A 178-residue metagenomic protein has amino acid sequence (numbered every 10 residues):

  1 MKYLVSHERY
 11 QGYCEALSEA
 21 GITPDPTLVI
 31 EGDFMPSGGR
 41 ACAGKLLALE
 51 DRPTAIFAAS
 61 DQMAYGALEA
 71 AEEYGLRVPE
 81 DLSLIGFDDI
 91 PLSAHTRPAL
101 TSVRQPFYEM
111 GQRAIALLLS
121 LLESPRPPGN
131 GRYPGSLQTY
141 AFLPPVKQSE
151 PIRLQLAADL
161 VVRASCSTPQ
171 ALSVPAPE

Functional and structural regions predicted by a protein language model:
M1-E178: Bacterial carbohydrate/catabolite-sensing allosteric modules
